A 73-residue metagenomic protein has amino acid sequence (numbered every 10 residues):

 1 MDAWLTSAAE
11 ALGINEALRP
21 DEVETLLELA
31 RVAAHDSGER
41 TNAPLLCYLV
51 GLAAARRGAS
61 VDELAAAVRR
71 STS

Functional and structural regions predicted by a protein language model:
D2-A3, L12, A59-S73: C-terminal binding/interaction regions
D2-P20: N-terminal acidic leader/helix
L5, V23-L26, V61: Alpha-helix initiation and N-capping motif
E16, G38-R40, L52-L64: Short helix-capping/linker segments at secondary-structure and domain boundaries
E16-R31: Acidic-glycine-rich active-site phosphate/pyrophosphate-binding loop
A30-T41: A short glycine/serine-rich beta->alpha loop
T41-Y48: Conserved phosphate/anionic-ligand binding catalytic regions in large, soluble enzymes, centered on
